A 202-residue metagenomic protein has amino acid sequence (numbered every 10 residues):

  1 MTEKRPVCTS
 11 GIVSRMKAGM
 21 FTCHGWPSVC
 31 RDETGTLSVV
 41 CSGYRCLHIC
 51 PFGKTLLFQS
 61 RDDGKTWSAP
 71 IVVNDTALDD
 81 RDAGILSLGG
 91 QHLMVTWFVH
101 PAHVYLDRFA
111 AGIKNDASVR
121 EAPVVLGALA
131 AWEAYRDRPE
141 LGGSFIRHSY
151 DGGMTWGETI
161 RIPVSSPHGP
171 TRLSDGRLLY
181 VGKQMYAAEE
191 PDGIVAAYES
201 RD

Functional and structural regions predicted by a protein language model:
M1-D202: Asp-box/BNR beta-propeller blade signature and adjacent active/binding-site loops in extracellular glycan-interacting
